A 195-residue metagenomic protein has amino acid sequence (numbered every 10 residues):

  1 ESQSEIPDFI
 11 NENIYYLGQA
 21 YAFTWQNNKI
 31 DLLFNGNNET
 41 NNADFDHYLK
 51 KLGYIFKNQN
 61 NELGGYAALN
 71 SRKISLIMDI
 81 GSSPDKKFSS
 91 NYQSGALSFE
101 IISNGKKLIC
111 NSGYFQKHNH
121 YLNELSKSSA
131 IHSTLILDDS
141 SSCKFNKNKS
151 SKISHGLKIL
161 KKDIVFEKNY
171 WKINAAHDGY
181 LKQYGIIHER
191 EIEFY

Functional and structural regions predicted by a protein language model:
S2-C110, Y114, V165: Carbohydrate-active enzyme catalytic cores, enriched for enzymes that act on polyanionic acidic polysaccharides
Y54-N60, F88-S90, N148-L157, A176-I186: Short, solvent-exposed secondary-structure boundary motifs
N58-N60, A67-A68, S151-K168, I192-F194: Short, exposed beta-strand/loop patches in secreted or surface proteins that constitute
E62-G64, S94-A96, A130, Y170 (+1 more regions): Short beta-strand-initiation
A68, S98-E100, T134, I187-E193: Short, surface-exposed charged micro-motifs
L76-K162: Catalytic core of carbohydrate-active enzymes
E167-Y195: Acidic, contiguous internal or C-terminal segments within carbohydrate-active enzymes that form a structured patch used
